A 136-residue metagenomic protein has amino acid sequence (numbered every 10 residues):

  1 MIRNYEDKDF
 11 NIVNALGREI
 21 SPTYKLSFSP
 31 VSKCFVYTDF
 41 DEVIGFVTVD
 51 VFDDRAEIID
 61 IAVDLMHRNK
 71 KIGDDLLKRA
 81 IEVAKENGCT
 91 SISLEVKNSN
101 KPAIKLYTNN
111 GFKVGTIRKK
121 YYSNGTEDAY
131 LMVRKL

Functional and structural regions predicted by a protein language model:
N4-M66, L77-R79, V83, N87 (+1 more regions): Acetyl-CoA-dependent GNAT
N11, I104-K105, S123: Alpha-helical elements of the RecA-like P-loop NTPase motor core of helicases
V31, D54, N100, Y122-D128: Short acidic/glycine-enriched loop/turn segments that link adjacent beta-strands
I61-K78, K85-N87, S91, K97-K105 (+2 more regions): Conserved glycine-rich acetyl-CoA-binding loop
E95, T108, K113-A129: Conserved catalytic-core motifs of GNAT/GCN5-like acyltransferases
